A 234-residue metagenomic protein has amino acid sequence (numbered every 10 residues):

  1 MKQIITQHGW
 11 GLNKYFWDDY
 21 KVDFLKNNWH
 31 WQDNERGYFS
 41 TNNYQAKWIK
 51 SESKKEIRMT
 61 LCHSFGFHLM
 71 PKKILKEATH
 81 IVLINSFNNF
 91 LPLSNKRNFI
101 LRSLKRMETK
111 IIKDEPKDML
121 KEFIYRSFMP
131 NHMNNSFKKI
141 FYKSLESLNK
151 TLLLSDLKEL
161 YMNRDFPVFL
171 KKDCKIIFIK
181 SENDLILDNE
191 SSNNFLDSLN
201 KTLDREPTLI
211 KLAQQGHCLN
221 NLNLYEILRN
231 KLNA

Functional and structural regions predicted by a protein language model:
M1-N43: Conserved HGGG/HGGXW glycine-rich cap/lid loop of the alpha/beta-hydrolase fold
Q7-G9, H63, K180-S181, A213: The conserved beta1-alpha1 loop
L61-M70: Gly/Ala-rich beta-loop-alpha elbow adjacent to hydrolase catalytic centers
T79-I111, K150-S155: Flexible "cap/lid" loop of the alpha/beta hydrolase fold
D114-Y161: Conserved alpha/beta-hydrolase catalytic His-Asp/Glu region
K172, I177-K180, D184: Short beta-strand/loop motif that positions the catalytic acidic residue of the alpha/beta-hydrolase fold
L185-S191: Conserved alpha/beta-hydrolase "acid-adjacent" motif
I186, L212-I227: Catalytic histidine-centered segment of alpha/beta-hydrolase-like enzymes
